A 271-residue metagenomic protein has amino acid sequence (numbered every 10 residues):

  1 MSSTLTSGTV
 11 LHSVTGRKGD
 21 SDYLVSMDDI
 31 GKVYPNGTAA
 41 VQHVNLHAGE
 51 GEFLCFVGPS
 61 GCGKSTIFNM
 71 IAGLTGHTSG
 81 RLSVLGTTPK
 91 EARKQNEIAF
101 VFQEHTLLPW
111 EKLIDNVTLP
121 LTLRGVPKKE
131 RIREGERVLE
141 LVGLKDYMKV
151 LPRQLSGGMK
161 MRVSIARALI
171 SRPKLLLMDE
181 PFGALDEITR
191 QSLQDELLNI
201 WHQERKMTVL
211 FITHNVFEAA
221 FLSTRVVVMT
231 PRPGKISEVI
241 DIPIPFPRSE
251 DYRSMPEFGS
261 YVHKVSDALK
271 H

Functional and structural regions predicted by a protein language model:
V57-P59: The feature captures the beta-strand-to-loop junction immediately N-terminal to the Walker
A72: Helix-to-loop junction immediately C-terminal to a conserved catalytic motif
G80-K90, E134: Conserved ABC transporter NBD signature motif
E111-T118: Short coil-to-helix segment of the ABC ATPase nucleotide-binding domain corresponding to the Q-loop/switch region
T122, K129-Y147, N199: Conserved ABC ATPase "signature" region
V150-R153, S171, R205: Conserved signature/switch motifs of ABC ATPase nucleotide-binding domains
L176-D179: Catalytic Walker B motif of ABC-type/P-loop ATPase nucleotide-binding domains
